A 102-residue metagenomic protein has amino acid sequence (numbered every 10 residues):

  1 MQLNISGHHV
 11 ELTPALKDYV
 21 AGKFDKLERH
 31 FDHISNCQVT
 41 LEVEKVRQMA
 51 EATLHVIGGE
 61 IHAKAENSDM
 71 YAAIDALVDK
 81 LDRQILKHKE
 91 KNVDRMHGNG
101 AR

Functional and structural regions predicted by a protein language model:
M1-R102: N-terminal, polar/charged subdomain of small-to-medium soluble alpha/beta proteins
